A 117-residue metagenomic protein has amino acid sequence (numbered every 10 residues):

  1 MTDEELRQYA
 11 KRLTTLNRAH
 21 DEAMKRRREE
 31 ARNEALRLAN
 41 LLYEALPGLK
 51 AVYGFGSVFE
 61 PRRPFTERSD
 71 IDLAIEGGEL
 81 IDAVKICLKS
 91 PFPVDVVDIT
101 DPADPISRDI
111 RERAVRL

Functional and structural regions predicted by a protein language model:
M1-Y53, F59-E67, E76-L117: Catalytic core of pol beta-like nucleotidyltransferases
